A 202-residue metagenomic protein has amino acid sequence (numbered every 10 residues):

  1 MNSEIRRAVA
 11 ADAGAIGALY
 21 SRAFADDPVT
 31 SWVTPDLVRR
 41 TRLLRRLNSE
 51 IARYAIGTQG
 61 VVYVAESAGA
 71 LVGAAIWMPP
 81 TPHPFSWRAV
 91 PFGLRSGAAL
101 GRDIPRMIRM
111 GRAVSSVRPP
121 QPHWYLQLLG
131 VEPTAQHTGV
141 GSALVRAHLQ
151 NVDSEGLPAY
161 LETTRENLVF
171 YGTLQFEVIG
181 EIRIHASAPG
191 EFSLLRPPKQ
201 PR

Functional and structural regions predicted by a protein language model:
E4-A18, R22, V29: A short beta-loop-alpha structural element at the N-terminal edge of CoA-dependent acyl/N-acetyltransferase catalytic
D27-S49: Conserved GNAT-fold acetyl-CoA-binding loop/helix
R45-V64, P119-Y125: A short helix-loop-beta-strand connector motif used in the catalytic cores of GNAT acetyltransferases and, in some
L71-G130, Q136, R183-G190: Conserved acyl-donor/pantetheine-binding loop and adjacent beta-alpha core of acyl/acetyltransferases and related
P122-W124, V145, F176-R202: Long, positively charged, glycine-interspersed low-complexity recognition regions
P122-Y125, N151-T164: Conserved GNAT acetyl-CoA-binding A-motif
V131, H137-Q150: Conserved acetyl-CoA-binding loop-helix of GNAT-fold acetyltransferases
S142, S154-G156, R165-E181, S187-A188: Conserved active-site alpha-helix within GNAT-family acetyltransferase domains
